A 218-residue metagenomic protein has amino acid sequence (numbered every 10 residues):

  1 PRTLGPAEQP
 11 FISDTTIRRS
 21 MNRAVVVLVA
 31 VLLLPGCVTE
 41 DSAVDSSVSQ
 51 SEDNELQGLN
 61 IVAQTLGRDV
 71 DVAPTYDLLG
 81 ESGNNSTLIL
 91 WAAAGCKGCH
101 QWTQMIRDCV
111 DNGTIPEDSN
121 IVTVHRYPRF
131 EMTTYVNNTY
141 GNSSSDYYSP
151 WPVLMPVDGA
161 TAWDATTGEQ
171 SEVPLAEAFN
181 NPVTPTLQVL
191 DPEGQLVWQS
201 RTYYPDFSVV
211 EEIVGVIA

Functional and structural regions predicted by a protein language model:
P1-L56: Secretory targeting signatures
N60-T87: A short beta-strand-turn-helix
A73-Y76, C96, G194: PAS/PAS-like sensory domain loop/N-cap motif
N85, W91-G95, P128: Short pre-active-site segment immediately N-terminal to redox-active cysteine/selenocysteine motifs in thiol-based
L88-I89, L187: Hydrophobic beta-strand anchors of alpha/beta hydrolase catalytic cores
C96-H100, L187: The canonical Cys-X-X-Cys-His
H100-S149, D158-D164, E172: Structural microenvironment flanking redox-active thiols in thiol-disulfide oxidoreductases
D158-E212: Thiol/disulfide oxidoreductase modules built on the thioredoxin-like
